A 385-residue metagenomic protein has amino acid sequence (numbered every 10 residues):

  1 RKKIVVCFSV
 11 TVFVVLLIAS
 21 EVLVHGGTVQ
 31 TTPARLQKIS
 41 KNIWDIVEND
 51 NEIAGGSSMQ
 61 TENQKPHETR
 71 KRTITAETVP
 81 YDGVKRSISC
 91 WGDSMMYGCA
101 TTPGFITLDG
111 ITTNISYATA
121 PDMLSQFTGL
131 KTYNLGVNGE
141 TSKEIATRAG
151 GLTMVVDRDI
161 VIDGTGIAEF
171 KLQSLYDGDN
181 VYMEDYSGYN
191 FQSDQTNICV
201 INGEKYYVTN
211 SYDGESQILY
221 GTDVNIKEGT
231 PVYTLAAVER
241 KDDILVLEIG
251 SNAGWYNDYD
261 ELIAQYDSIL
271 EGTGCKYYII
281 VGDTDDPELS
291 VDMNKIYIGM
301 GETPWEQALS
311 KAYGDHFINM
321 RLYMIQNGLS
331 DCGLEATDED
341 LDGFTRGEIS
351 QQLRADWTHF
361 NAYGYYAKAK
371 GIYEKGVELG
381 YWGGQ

Functional and structural regions predicted by a protein language model:
R1-T11: N-terminal Sec-pathway targeting helices
I18-Q37: Sec-dependent signal peptide cleavage junction
N51, G56-K241: Serine-esterase "nucleophile elbow" of acetyl-processing enzymes
S87-M96, K131-G136, D243-I249, Y277-G282 (+2 more regions): Structural recognition of the beta-strand scaffold that forms the well-ordered cores of secreted hydrolase catalytic
S94-G98, V137-S142, S251-N257, T284-L289 (+2 more regions): Solvent-exposed loop/turn segments at secondary-structure junctions within structured extracellular/periplasmic domains
T128, G274, A312-Y313: Short, structured coil segments at secondary-structure junctions
V246-W255, I269-A308: Active-site segments of SGNH/GDSL-like serine hydrolases that catalyze O-acetyl group transfer/hydrolysis on lipids
D286-Q385: Catalytic His-Asp segment of secreted/periplasmic serine-dependent ester chemistry enzymes
